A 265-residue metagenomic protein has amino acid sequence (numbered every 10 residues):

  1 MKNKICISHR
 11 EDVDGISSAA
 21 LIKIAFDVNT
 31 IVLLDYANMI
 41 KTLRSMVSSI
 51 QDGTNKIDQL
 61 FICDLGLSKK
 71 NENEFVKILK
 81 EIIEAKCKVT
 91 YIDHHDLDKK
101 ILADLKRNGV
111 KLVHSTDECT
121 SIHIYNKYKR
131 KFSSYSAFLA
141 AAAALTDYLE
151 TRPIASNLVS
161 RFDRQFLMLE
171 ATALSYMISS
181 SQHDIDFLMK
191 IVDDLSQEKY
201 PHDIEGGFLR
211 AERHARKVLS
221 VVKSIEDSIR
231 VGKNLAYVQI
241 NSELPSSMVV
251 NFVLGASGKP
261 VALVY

Functional and structural regions predicted by a protein language model:
K2, E81, D96-V231: A structured phosphate/pyrophosphate-recognition subdomain
N3-I5, D58-F61, K88-T90, V261: Structural motif
N3-I50: Anionic-ligand anchoring segments at beta-strand to alpha-helix junctions in alpha/beta enzyme folds, i.e., glycine
D12, I22, D64, D93 (+3 more regions): Divalent metal-coordination and catalytic microenvironments
S18, K56, N126, L235-Y265: Glycine-rich, acidic loop segments that terminate in or are immediately followed by a histidine
Y36-M39, G66-N71, P245: Short acidic, S/G/P-rich loop/turn micro-motifs used as interaction or catalytic elements
M46-F75: Short, structured active-site "lid" loops
L65-D104: Active-site cofactor/cluster-binding pocket
